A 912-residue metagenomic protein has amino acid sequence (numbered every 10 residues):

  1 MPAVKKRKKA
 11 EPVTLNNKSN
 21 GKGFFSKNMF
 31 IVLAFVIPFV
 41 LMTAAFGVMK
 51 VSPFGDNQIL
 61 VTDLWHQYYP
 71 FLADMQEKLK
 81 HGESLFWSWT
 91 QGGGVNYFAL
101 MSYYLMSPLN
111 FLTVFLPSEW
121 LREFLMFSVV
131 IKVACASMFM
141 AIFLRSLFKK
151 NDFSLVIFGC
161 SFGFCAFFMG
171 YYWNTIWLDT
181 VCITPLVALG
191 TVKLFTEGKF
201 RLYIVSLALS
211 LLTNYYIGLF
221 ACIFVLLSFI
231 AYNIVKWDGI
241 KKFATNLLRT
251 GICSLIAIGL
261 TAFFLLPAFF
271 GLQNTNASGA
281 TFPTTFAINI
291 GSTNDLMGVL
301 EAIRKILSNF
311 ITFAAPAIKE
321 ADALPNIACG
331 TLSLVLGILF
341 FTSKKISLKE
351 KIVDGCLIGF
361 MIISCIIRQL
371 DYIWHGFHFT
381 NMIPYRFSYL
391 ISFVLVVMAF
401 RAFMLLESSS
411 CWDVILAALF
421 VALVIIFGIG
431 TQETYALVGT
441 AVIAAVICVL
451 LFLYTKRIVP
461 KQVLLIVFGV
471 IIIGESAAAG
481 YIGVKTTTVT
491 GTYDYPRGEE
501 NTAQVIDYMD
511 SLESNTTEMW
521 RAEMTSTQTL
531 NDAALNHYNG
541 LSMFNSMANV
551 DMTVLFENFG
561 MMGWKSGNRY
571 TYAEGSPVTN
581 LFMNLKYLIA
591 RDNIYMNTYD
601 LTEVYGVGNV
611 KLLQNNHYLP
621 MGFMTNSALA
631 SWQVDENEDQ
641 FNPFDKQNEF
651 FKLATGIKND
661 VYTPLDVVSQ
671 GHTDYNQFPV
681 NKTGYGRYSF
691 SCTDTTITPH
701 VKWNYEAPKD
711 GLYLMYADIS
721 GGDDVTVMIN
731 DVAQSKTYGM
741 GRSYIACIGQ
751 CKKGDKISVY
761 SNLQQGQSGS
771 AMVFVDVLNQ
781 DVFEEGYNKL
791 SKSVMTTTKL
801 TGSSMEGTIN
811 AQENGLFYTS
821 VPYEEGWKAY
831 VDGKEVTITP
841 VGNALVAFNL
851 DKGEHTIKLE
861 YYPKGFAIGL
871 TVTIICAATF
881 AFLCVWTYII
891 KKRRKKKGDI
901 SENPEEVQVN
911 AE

Functional and structural regions predicted by a protein language model:
A10-N96, T488-G491, Y495-P496, E500-L530 (+1 more regions): Hydrophobic alpha-helical membrane-insertion signals
P38-M42, V130-S146, D152-K236, N246-N274 (+1 more regions): Membrane-embedded helix bundles of polyisoprenyl
A45-F148, F153-P185, L209, T213 (+2 more regions): Active-site lumenal/periplasmic loops and adjacent helix-entry segments of GT-C-fold, multi-pass membrane
H66-E77, P108, S254-K344, L348 (+7 more regions): Periplasmic/ER-lumenal interhelical loops and adjacent helix-loop junctions in multi-pass membrane proteins
Y68-F71, S669-E912: Active-site-proximal, structured, solvent-exposed surfaces of multi-pass membrane proteins that position macromolecular
E197-G198, I217, I352-Y372, F377-N501 (+1 more regions): Contiguous transmembrane helix-bundle modules in multi-pass membrane proteins
D238-L248, I338-Q369: Membrane-interface helix-loop-helix junctions at transmembrane boundaries of multi-pass membrane enzymes, predominantly
I471-P496, D510-F582, L619, M624-G656 (+5 more regions): Extracytoplasmic/lumenal acceptor-recognition loop(s) of multi-pass membrane glycoenzymes
